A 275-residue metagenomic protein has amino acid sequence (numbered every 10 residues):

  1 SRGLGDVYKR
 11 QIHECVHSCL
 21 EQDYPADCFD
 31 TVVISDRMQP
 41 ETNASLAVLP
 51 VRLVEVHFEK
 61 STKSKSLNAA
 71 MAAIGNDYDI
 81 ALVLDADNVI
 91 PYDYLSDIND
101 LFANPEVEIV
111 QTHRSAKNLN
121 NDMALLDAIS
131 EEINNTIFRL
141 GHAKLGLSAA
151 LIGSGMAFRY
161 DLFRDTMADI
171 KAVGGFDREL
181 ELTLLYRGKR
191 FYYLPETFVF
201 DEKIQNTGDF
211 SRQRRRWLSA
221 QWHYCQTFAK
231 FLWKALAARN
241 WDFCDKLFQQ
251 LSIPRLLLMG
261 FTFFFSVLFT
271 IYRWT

Functional and structural regions predicted by a protein language model:
S1, L145-G146, Q205-T275: Basic/Trp-rich segment in TM-proximal cytosolic loops or flexible interdomain/linker regions
G3-Y8: Short, small-residue-biased leader/transition segments that mark boundaries at the very start of proteins
H17-C28: Short, acidic, metal-binding catalytic loop of nucleotide-sugar glycosyltransferases
V32-N43, F58-K60, V89: A conserved acidic beta->alpha catalytic loop
E55-A69, I74, Y78, Y92-G174 (+3 more regions): Long helical/loop segments within the catalytic core of UDP-sugar-dependent glycosyltransferases, especially the large
D77-V89: Short beta-strand-to-loop acidic/aromatic patch adjacent to the donor-nucleotide binding site
G174-L180: Acidic donor-binding loop at a coil-to-helix junction in glycosyltransferase catalytic cores that engages
E181-V199: Catalytic donor-sugar/metal-binding loop of nucleotide-sugar-dependent glycosyltransferases
